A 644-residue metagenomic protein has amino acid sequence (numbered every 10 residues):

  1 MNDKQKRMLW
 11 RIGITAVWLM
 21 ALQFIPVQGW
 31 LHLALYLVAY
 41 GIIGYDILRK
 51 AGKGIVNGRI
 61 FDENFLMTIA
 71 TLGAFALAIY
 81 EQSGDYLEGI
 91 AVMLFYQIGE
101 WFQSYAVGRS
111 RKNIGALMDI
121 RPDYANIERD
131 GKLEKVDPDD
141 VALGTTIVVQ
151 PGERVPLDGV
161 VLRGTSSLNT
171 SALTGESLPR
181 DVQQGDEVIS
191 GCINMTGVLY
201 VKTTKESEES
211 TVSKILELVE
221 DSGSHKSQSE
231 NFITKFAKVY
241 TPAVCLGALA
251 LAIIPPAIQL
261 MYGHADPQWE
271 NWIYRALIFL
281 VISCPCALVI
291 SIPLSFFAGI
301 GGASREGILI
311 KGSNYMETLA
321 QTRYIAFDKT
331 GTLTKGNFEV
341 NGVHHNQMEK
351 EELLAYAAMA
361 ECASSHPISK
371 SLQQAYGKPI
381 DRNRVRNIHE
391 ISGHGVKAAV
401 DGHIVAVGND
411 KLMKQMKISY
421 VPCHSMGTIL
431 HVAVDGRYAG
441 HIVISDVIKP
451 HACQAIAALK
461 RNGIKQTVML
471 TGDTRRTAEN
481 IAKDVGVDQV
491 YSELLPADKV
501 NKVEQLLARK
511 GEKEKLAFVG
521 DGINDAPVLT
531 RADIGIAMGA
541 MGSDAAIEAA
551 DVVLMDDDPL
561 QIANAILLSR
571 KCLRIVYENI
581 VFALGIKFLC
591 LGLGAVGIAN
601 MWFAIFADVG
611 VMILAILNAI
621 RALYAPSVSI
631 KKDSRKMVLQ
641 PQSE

Functional and structural regions predicted by a protein language model:
M1-I14, Y45-A76, L216-A250, G263 (+5 more regions): Soluble-to-membrane junctions at the N-terminal ends of transmembrane alpha-helices in multi-pass ion-transporting
N2-Y124, K226, K235, P242-A243 (+2 more regions): Transmembrane helix-loop-helix hairpins at the membrane interface
G29-L37, F61-T68, E81-V92, F232 (+4 more regions): Membrane-water interface of transmembrane alpha-helices in multipass transporters/channels
G52-F61, Y105-A116, L294-S313, A622-R635: Juxtamembrane helix-loop transition segments at the membrane interface in multi-pass membrane proteins
F65-L66, M93-P151, V182, G307-I310 (+6 more regions): Juxtamembrane coupling segments of multi-pass membrane pumps/enzymes
A116-E209, N314-A357, A399-V400: Conserved cytosolic catalytic loops of P-type ATPases
V340-Q466, R475, D484-V503: P-type ATPase nucleotide-binding
G402, T428, V434-E578, I586 (+1 more regions): Conserved ATP-binding TGD loop and adjacent catalytic N/P-domain core of P-type ATPases
